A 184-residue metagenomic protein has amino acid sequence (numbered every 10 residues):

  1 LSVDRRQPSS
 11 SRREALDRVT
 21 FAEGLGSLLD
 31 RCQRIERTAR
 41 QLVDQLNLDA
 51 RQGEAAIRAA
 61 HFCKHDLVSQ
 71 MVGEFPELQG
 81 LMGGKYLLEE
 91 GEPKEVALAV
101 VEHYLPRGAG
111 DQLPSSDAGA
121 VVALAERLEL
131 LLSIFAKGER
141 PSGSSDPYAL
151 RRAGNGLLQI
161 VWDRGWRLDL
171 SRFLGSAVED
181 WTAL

Functional and structural regions predicted by a protein language model:
L1-L184: Amphipathic alpha-helical "coupling" segments that flank catalytic cores
